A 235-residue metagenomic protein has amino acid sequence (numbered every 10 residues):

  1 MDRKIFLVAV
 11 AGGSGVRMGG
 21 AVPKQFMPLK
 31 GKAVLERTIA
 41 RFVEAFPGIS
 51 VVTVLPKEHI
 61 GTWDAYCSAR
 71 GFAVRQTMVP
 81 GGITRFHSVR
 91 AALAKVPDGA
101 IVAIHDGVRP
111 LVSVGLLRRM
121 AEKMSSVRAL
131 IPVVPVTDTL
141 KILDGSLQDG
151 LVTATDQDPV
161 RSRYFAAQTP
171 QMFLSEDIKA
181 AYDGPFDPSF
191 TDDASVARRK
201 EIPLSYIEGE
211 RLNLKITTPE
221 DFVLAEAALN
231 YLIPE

Functional and structural regions predicted by a protein language model:
D2-G61: N-terminal glycine-rich phosphate-binding loop and ensuing alpha1 helix
L7-A9, T53, I104, A129-P132: Structural beta-sheet core signal
A9, L35, A92, H105-D106 (+3 more regions): Residue-level signal for inorganic ion chemistry
S68-I101, F186: Short phosphate-binding loop-to-helix
G99-R109: Short beta-strand-to-loop acidic/aromatic patch adjacent to the donor-nucleotide binding site
V112-S205, E235: Conserved core of the sugar-phosphate nucleotidyltransferase
S205-L212: Catalytic beta-strand/loop signature of glycosyltransferases that borders the donor
N213-E235: Hydrophobic helical membrane-anchoring modules
